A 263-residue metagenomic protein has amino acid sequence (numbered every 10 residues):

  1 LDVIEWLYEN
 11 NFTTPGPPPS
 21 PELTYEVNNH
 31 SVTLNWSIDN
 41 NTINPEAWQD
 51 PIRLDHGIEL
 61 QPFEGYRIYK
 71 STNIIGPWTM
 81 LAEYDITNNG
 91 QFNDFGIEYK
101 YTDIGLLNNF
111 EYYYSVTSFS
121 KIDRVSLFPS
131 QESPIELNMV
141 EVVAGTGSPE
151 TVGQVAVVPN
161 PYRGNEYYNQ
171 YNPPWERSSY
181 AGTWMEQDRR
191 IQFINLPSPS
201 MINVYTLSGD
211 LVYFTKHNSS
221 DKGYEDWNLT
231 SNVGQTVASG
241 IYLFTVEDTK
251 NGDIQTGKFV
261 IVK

Functional and structural regions predicted by a protein language model:
H30-L60, F193: Conserved aromatic anchor
I52-N109, S220-K222: Recognizes extended acidic, P/S/T-rich segments that occur within or adjacent to Ig-like beta-sandwich modules
D103-V125: Beta-strand-rich modules
F119-E150, I254: Extracellular fibronectin type III
T151-N203: Glycine-centered coil/turn sites that cap beta-strands in beta-rich domains
M201-V212, Y242-F244: Short, glycine-anchored, charge-dense loop/turn motifs used at functional sites
S208-V237, D248-G252: Glycine-centered tight-turn motifs at strand-turn-strand junctions
F214, I241-K263: C-terminal tail/sorting-segment detector
